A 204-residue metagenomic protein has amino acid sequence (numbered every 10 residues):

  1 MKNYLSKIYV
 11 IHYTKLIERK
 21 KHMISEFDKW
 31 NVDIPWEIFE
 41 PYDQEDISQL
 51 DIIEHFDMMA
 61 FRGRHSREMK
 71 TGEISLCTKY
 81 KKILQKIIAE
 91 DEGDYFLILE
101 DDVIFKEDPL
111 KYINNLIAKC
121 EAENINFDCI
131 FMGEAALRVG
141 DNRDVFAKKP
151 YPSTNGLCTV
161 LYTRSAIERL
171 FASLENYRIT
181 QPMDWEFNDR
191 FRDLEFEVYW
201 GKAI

Functional and structural regions predicted by a protein language model:
M1-L99, V103-I204: An acidic/histidine-cluster motif and surrounding catalytic segment that typifies divalent-metal-assisted enzyme active
